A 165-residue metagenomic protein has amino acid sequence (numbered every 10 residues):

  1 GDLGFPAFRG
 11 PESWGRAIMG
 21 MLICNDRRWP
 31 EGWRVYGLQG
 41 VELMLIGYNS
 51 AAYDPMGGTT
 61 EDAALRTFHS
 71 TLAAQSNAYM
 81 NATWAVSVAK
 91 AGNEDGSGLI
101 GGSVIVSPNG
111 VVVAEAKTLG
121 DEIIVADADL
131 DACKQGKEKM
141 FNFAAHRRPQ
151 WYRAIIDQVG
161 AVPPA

Functional and structural regions predicted by a protein language model:
G1-D2, G120: Residues that act as N-cap/strand-start positions at coil-to-secondary-structure junctions
L3-E42, I46-Y48, A132-A165: Cysteine/selenocysteine-centered motifs that mediate thiol-based redox chemistry or coordinate metal-sulfur cofactors
I18, C24-I123: CN hydrolase (nitrilase-like) catalytic-core segments centered on the catalytic cysteine and neighboring Lys/Glu
E122, L130-C133: Short secondary-structure boundary motifs at beta->alpha junctions and helix caps
A126: Glycine-rich, small/acidic residue-mixed loop/short-helix segments
